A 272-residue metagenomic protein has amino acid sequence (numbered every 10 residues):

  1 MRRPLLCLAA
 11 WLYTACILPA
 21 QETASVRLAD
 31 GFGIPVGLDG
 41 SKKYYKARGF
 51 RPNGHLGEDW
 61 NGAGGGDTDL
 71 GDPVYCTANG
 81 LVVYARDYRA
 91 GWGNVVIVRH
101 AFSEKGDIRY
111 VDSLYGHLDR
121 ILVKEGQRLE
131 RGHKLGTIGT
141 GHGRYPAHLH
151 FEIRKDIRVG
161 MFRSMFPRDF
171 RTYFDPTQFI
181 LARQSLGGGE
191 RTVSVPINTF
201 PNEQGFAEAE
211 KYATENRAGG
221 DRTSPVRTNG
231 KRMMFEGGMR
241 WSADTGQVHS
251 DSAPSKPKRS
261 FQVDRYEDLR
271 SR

Functional and structural regions predicted by a protein language model:
M1-P4: Positively charged n-region of N-terminal signal peptides that target proteins for export
C7-A15: Bacterial N-terminal signal peptides
A9-A10, G66, Y110: Short, functionally important structural connectors and interaction interfaces within domains
W11, G49-R51, R89, G106 (+2 more regions): Sterically constrained small-residue positions within well-ordered secondary structures of folded domains
L18-N94, R131, T140, F174-S271: Surface-exposed, glycine-biased beta-strand/turn segments
G65, R120-V123, K134: A broad detector of the eukaryotic-type serine/threonine protein kinase catalytic domain
D69-G71, T77-L122, A147-E152: Zn2+-dependent peptidoglycan hydrolase active-site motif and core
N94-H100, Q127-E190: Conserved, short, structured surface segments that act as functional micro-motifs
